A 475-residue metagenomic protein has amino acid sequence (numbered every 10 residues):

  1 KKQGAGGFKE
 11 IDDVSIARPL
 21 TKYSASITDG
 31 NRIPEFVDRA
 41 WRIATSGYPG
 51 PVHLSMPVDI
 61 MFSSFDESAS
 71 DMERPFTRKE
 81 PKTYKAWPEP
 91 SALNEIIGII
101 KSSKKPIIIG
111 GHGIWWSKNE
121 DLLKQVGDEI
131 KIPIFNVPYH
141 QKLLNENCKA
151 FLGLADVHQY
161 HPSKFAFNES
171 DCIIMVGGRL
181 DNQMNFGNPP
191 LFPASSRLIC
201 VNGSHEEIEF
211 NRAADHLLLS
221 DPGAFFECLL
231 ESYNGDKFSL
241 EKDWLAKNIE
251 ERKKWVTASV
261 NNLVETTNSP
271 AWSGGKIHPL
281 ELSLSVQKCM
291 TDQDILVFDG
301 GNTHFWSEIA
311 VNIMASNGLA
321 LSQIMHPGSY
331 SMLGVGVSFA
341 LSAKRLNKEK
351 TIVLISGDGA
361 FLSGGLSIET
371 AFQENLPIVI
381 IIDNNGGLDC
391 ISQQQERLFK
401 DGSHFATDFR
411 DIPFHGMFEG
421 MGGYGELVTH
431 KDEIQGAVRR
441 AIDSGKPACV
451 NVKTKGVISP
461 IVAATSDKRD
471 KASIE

Functional and structural regions predicted by a protein language model:
K1-D236, L240, D292, T370 (+3 more regions): N-terminal alpha/beta PP-like core and its mobile active-site loop of ThDP/TPP-dependent enzymes
Q3-I11, V157, K164, E169 (+4 more regions): Thiamine diphosphate
I33-P34, A86-P90, D156, K276-P279 (+3 more regions): A conditional alpha-helix N-cap/helix-loop micro-motif detector
V58-D59, H112-I114, Y139-H140, G178-D181 (+5 more regions): Short glycine-rich anion-binding loops that position phosphate/pyrophosphate groups of nucleotides and phosphorylated
P75-E89, L240-G275: Long, charged amphipathic helices and adjacent flexible linkers at domain junctions
C200, V297, I355-S356: Generic enzyme active-site microenvironment
R252-S338, A343, N347: Active-site diphosphate/adenylate-binding microenvironment
